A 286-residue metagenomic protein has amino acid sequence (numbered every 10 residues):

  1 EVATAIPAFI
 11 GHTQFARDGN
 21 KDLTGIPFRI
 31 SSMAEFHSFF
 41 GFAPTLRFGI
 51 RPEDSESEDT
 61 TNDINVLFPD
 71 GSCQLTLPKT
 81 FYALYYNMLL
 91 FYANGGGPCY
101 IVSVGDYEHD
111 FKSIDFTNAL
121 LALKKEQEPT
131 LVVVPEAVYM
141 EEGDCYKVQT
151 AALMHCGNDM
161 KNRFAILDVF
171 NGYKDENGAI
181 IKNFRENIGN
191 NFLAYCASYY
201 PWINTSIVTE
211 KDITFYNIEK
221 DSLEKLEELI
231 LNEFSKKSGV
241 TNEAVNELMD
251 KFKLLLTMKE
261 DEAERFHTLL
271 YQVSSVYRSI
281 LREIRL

Functional and structural regions predicted by a protein language model:
E1-L286: Surface-exposed assembly/interface segments
